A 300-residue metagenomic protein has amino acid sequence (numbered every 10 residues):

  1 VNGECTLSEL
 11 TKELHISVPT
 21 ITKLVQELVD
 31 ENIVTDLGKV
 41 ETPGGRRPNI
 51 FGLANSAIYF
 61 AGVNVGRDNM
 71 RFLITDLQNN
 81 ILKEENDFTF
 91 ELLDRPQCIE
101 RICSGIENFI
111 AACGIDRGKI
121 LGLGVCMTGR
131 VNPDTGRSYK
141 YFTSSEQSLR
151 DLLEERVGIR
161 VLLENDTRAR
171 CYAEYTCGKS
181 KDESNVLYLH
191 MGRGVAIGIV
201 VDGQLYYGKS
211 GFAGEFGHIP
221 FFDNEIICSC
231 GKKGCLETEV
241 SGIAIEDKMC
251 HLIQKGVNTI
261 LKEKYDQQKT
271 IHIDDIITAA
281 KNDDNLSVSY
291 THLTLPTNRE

Functional and structural regions predicted by a protein language model:
V1-R47: Nucleotide/phosphate-binding catalytic cleft detector across ATP-hydrolyzing and phosphate-transferring enzymes
D36-F60, N165-Y188: Conserved phosphate-binding catalytic cores of ATP/NTP-utilizing and phosphoryl-transfer enzymes
R47-L82, H190, V195-V200: Gly/Thr-rich phosphate-binding beta-strand-loop-beta motif of the actin/hexokinase/Hsp70
I81, S138, L205-Y206: Hydrophobic "anchor" residues
E84-N185: Glycine-rich phosphate-binding loop and adjoining helix at the ATP-binding site of ATP-dependent phosphoryl-transfer
D182-E239: Glycine-rich phosphate-binding loop of actin/hexokinase-like ATP-binding domains
H218-I271: Active-site core segments that coordinate phosphate-bearing ligands/cofactors across diverse enzyme families
T291-E300: Conserved small/polar residues in nucleotide/adenosyl-binding loops
